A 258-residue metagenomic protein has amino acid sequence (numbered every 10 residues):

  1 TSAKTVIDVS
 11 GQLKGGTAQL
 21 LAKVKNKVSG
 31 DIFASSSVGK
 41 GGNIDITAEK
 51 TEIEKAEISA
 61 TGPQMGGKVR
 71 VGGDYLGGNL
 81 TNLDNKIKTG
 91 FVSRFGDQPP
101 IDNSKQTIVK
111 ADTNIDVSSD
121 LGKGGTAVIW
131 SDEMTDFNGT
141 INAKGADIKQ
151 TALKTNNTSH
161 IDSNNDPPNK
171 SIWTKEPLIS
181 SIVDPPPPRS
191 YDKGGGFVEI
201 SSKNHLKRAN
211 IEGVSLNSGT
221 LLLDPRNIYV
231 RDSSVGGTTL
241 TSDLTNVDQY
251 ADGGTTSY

Functional and structural regions predicted by a protein language model:
T1-Y258: Extracellular and secretory-pathway beta-repeat/beta-biased strand scaffolds
